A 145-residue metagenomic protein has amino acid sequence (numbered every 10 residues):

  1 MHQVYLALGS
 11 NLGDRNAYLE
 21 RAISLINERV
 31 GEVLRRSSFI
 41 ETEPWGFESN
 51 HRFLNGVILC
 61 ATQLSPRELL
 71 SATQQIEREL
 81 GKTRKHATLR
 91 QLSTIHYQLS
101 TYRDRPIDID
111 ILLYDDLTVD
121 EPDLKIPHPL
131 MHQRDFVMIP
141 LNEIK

Functional and structural regions predicted by a protein language model:
M1-V30, R36-E43: N-terminal beta1-alpha1 ligand-phosphate binding loop
G13, L34-S37, W45-F53, R67-L70 (+2 more regions): Flexible, gly/pro- and Lys/Arg-enriched active-site loops
I58: Short basic (Lys/Arg) and small-residue
T62-S65: Helix N-cap motif at beta-to-alpha junctions
